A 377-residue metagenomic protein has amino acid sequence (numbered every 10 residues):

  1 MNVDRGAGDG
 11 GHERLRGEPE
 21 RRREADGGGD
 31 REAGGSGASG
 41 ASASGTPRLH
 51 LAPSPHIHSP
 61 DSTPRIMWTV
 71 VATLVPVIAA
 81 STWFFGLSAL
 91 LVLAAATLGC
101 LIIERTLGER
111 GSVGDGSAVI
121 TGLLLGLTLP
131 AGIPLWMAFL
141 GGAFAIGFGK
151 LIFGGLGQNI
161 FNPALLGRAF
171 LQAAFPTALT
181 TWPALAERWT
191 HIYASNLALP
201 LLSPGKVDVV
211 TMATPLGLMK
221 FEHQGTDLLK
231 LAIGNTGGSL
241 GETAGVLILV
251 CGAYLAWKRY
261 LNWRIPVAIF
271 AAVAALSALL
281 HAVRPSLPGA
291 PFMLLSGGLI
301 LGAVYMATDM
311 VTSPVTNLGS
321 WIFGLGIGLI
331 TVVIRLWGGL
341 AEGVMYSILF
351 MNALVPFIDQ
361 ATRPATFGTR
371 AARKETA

Functional and structural regions predicted by a protein language model:
N2-E104, A371, E375-A377: N-terminal signal-anchor module of multipass membrane proteins
A72-L74, L98, G116-L124, F139 (+5 more regions): Hydrophobic alpha-helical segments embedded in the membrane of multi-pass proteins
F85-L98, G132-G141, N235-G245, L287-L299: Structural signature of hydrophobic alpha-helical transmembrane segments
C100-G111, I146-G157, V250-R259, V304-S313: C-terminal ends of transmembrane helices
S117-A118, L123-A194: Membrane-interface helix-loop-helix junctions at boundaries between adjacent transmembrane segments
I160, A164-L165, A290-G298, S320-I322 (+1 more regions): Loop-to-transmembrane alpha-helix initiation sites
P163-I248: Long hydrophobic alpha-helical segments that form multi-pass transmembrane helix bundles in integral membrane proteins
G338-A371: Membrane-helix cytosolic exit motif
